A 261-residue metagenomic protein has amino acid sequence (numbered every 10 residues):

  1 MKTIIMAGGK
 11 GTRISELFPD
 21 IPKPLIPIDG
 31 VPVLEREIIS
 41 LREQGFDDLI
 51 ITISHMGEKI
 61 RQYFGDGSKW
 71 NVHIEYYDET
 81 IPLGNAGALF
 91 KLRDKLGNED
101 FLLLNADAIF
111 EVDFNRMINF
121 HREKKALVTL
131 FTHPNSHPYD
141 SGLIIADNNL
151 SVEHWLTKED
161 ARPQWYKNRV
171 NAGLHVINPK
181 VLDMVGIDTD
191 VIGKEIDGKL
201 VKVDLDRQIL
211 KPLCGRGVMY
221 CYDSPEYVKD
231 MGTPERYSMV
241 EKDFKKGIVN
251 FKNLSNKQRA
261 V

Functional and structural regions predicted by a protein language model:
M1-F18, L25: N-proximal low-complexity "stem/linker" segments adjacent to membrane-targeting elements
K2-I5, P27, V31-N105, I109 (+4 more regions): Conserved N-terminal catalytic core of the sugar/cofactor nucleotidyltransferase
G8, S54, H133-P134: Histidine-centered beta-alpha loop that forms part of the nucleotide-sugar donor binding/catalytic region in diverse
A88-L89, D140-I144: Adenylate-forming
D100-L102, I109, N115-R122, S136 (+1 more regions): Catalytic-core segments of class I nucleotidyltransferases/pyrophosphorylases that form NMP-activated intermediates
K124-P134: A short, conserved acidic/glycine-rich loop-to-beta-strand motif that forms the donor nucleotide-sugar/metal
I145-S151: Short acidic-glycine loop/turn motifs at beta-strand connectors
